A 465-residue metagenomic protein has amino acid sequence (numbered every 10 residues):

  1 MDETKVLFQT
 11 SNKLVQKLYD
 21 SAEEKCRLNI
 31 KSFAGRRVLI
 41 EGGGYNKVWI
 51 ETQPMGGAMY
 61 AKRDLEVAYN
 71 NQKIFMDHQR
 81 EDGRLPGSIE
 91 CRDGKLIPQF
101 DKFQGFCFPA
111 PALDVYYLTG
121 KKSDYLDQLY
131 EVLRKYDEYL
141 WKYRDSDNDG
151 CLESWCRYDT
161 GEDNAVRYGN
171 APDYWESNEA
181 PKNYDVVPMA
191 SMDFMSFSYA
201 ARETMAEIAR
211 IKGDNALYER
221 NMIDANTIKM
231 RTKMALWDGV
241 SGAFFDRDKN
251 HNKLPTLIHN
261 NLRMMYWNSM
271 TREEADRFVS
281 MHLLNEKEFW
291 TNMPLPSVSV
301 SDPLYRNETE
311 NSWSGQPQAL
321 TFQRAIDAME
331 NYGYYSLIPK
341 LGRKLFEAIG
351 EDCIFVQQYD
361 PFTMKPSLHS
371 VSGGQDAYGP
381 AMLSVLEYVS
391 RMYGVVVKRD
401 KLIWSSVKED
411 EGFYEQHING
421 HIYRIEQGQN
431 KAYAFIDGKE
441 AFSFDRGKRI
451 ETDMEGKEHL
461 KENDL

Functional and structural regions predicted by a protein language model:
D2, V6-S32, K47, W141-R157 (+4 more regions): Catalytic cores of carbohydrate-active enzymes
E3-K5, Q9-S21, K62, R80-D82 (+3 more regions): Active-site acid/base region of carbohydrate-active enzymes
E3-L113, Y117-T119, L126, R134 (+5 more regions): Substrate-binding groove/exosite segments of carbohydrate-active enzymes
K5-Q16, Y60-Q72, V115-R134, N148-D149 (+4 more regions): Structural helix-adjacent loops and short alpha-helical linkers that scaffold large soluble proteins
D64-C156, L236-W237, W290-L304, R343-Q375: Helix-terminus loop motifs that line ligand-binding clefts
G87-C107, E138-M222, K253-P255, S301-R324 (+2 more regions): The feature captures the catalytic groove of carbohydrate-active enzymes
P98-Q104, F108-L118, V240-H282, N311-R424: C-terminal capping/lid segments that line or modulate ligand- or cofactor-binding pockets
R220, T227-T232, G239, E330 (+2 more regions): Beta-rich accessory regions
